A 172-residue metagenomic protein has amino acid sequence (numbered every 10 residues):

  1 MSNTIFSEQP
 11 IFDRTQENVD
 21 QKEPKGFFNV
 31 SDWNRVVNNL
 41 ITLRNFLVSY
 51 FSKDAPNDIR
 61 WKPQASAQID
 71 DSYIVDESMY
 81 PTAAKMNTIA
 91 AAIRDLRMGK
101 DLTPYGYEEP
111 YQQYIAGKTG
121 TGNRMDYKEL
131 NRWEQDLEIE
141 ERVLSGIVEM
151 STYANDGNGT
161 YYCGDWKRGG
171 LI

Functional and structural regions predicted by a protein language model:
M1-I172: Extracellular "spike/adhesin" assembly and maturation modules and analogous cytosolic coiled-coil scaffolds
